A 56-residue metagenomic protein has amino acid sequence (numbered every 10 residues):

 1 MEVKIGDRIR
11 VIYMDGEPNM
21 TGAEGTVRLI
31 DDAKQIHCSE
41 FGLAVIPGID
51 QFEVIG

Functional and structural regions predicted by a protein language model:
K4-G56: Basic/aromatic-rich interaction segments and small domains that mediate binding to polyanionic partners
